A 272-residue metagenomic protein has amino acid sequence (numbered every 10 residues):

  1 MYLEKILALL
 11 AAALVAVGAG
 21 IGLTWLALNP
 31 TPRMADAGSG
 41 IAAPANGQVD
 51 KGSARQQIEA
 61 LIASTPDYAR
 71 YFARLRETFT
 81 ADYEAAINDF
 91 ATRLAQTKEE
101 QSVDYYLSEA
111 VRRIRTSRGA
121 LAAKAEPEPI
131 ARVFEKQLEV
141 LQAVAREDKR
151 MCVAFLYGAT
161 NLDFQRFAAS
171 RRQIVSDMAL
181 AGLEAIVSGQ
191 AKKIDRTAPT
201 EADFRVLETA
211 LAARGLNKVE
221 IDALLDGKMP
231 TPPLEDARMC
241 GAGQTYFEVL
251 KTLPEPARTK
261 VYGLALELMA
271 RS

Functional and structural regions predicted by a protein language model:
M1-L7: Short, low-complexity patches enriched in S/T/P/G
A8-T24: Hydrophobic membrane-insertion alpha-helices, especially the h-region of bacterial N-terminal signal peptides
V17, P30-Y157: N-terminal Sec/ER secretory leader and immediately downstream segment of secreted/extracellular precursors
I58-I62, A123-E128, V153, A169 (+4 more regions): Aliphatic-rich, non-membrane protein domains
L75, L94, A110, I114 (+8 more regions): Generic structural signal for hydrophobic core residues of well-folded globular domains
A120, P127-A131, A169, E201 (+1 more regions): Generic detection of long, well-ordered alpha-helical segments
L138-K228: Extended amphipathic alpha-helical interaction segments
L216-S272: A cross-kingdom marker for long, charged
